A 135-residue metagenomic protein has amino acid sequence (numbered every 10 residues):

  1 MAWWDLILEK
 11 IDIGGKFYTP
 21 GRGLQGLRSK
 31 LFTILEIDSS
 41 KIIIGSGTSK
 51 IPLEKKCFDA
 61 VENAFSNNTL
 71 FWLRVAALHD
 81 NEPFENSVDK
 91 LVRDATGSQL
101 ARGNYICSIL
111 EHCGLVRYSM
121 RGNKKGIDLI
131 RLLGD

Functional and structural regions predicted by a protein language model:
A2-F71: Long, low-complexity, charged/polar intrinsically disordered regions in eukaryotic proteins
W3-I7, V61, S87-V92, I106: Generic structural signal of hydrophobic/aromatic residues within well-ordered alpha-helices of folded domains
R22-G23, L115, N123: Short linear sequence elements within intrinsically disordered, low-complexity coil regions
N68-D80: Short helix->loop/beta-hairpin flanking segments within DNA-binding domains
T69, G114-L115: Short alpha-helix boundary/capping elements
H79-A101: Short helix-coil junctions and helix-kink-helix linkers
A95-H112, Y118-R121: Short amphipathic alpha-helical interaction segments
R121-D135: Short, cationic-aromatic polyanion-contact patches
